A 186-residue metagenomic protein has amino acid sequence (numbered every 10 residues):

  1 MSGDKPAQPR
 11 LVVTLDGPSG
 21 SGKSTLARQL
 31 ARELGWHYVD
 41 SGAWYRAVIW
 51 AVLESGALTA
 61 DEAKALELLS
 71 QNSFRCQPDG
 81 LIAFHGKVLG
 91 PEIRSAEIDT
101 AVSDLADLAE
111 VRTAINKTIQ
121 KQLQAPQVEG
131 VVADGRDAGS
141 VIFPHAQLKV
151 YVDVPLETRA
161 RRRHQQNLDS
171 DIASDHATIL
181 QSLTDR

Functional and structural regions predicted by a protein language model:
D4-R10: Phosphate-binding P-loop
V13-L15: Hydrophobic anchor at the beta1->P-loop junction of P-loop NTPases
P18: P-loop (Walker A) phosphate-binding loop of NTP-binding proteins
K23: Conserved lysine of the Walker
L26: Hydrophobic positions on the alpha1 helix immediately C-terminal to the Walker A/P-loop
Q29: Active-site signature of alpha/beta-hydrolase-fold catalytic machinery across serine- and Asp/Cys-nucleophile hydrolases
A43-E129, E157-R161, Q165, D169 (+1 more regions): ATP-dependent small-molecule kinase phosphotransfer cores that center on conserved nucleotide phosphate-binding segments
V131, Q147-Y151: Short, well-ordered beta-strand core segments
